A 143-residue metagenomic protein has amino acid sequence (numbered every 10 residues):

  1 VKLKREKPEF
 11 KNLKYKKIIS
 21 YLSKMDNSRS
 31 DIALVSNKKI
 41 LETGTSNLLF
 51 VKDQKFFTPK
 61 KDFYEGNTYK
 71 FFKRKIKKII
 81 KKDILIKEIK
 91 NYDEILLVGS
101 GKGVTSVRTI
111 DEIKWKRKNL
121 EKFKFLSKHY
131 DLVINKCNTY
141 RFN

Functional and structural regions predicted by a protein language model:
V1-N143: Helix-start/capping segments and mature chain N-termini
